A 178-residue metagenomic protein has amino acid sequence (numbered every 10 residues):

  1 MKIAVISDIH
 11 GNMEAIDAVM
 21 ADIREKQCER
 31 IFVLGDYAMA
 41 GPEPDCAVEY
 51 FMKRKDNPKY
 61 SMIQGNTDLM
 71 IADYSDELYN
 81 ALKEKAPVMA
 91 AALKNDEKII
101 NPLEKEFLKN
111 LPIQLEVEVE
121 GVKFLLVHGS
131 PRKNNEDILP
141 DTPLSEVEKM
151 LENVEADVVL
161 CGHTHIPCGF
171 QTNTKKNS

Functional and structural regions predicted by a protein language model:
M1-A4, E116-L125: Beta-strand-turn-beta hairpins that frame and shape the catalytic cleft of phosphate-ester-processing enzymes
K2-I6, G11-I99, K109: Core catalytic region of metal-dependent phosphoesterases/phosphodiesterases, especially metallo-beta-lactamase-like
I6-H10, L126-R132, V159-P167: Histidine-centered catalytic micro-motifs
M52, D141-S178: Conserved beta-sheet core of the metallophosphoesterase superfamily
M62, K123-V127, L160, S178: Short hydrophobic-aromatic micro-motifs
Y79-P87, G121-V154, T174: Active-site-proximal segments of metal-dependent phosphoesterases and phosphodiesterases across multiple
D96, E104-K109, D137-L139: Active-site glycine- and acidic-residue-rich loops that bind and position anionic ligands or nucleotide-like cofactors
I113-G121, F170-N173: Short acidic-hydrophobic surface loop/beta-edge motif
